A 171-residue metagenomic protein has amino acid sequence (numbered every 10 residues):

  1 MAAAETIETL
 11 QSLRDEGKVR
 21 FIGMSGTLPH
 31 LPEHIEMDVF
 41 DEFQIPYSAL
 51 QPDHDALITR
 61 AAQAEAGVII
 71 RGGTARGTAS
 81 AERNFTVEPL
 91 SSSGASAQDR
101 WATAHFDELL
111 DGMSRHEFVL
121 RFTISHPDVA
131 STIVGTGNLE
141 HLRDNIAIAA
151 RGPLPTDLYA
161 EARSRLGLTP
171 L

Functional and structural regions predicted by a protein language model:
M1-L171: Beta/alpha (TIM)-barrel catalytic core signal, keyed to glycine-rich beta->alpha loops juxtaposed to Asp/Glu that bind
